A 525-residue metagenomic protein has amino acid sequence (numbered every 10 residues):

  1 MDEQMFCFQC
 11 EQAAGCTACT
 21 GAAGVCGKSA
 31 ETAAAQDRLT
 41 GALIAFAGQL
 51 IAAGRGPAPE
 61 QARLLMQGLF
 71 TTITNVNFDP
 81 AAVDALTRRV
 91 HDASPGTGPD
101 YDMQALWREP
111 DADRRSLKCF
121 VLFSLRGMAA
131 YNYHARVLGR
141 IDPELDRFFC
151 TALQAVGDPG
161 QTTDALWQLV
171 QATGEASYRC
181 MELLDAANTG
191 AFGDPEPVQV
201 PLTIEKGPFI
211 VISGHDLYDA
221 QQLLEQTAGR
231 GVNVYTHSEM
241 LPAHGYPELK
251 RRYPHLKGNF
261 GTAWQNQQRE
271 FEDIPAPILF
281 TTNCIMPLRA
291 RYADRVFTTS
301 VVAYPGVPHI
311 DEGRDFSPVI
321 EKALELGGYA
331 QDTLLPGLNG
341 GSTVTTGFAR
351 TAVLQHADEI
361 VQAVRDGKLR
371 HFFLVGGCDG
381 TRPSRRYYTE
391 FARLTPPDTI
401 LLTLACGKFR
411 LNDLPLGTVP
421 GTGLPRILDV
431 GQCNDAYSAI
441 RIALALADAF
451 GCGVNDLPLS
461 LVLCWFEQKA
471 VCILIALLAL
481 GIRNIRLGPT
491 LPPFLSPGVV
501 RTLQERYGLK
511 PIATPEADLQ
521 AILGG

Functional and structural regions predicted by a protein language model:
D2-T32, Q36-D37, I44-A45, R55 (+1 more regions): Anaerobic metallocofactor- and corrinoid-dependent redox/one-carbon enzyme cores, especially those from methanogenesis
T40, I44-A191: Electropositive, gly/pro-rich neighborhoods at or near active sites that engage anionic ligands
